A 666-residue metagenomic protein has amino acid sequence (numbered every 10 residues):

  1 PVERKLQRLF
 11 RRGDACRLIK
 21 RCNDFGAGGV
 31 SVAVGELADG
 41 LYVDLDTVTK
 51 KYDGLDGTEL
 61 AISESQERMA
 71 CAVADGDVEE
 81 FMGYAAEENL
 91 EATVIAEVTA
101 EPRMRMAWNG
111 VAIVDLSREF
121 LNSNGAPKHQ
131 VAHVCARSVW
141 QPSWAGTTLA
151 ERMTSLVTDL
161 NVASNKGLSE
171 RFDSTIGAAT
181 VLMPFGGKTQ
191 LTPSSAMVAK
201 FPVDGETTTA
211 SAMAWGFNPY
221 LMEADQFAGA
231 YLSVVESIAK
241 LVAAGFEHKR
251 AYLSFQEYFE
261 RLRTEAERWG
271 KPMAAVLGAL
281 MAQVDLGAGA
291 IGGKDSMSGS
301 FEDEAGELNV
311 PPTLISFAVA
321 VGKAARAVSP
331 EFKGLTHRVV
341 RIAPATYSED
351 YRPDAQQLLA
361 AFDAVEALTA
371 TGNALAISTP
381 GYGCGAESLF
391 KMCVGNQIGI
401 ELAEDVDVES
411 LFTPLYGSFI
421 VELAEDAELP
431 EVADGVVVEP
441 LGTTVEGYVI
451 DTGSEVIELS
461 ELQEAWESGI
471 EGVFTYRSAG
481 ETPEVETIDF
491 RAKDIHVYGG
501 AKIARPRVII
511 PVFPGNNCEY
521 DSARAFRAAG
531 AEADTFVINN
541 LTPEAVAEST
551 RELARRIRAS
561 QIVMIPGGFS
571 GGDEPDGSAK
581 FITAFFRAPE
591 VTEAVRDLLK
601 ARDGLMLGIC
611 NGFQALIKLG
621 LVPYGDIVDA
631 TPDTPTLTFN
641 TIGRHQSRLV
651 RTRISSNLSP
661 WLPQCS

Functional and structural regions predicted by a protein language model:
P1-G571, F585-R596: Glycine/proline-enriched, intrinsically flexible loops and inter-domain linkers
S570-P660: Cysteine-nucleophile active-site neighborhood
P660-S666: ATP/pyrophosphate-binding catalytic subdomain of soluble kinases
